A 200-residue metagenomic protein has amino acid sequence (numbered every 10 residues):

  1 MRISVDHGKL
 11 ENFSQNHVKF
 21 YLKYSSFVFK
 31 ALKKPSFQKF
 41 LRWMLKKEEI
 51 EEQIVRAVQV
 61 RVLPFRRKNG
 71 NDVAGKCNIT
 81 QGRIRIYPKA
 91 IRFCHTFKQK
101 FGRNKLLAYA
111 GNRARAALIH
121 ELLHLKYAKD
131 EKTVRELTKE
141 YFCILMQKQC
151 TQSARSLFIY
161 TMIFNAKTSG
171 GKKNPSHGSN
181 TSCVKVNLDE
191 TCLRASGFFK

Functional and structural regions predicted by a protein language model:
R2-L32, H177-K200: Pan-zinc metallopeptidase signature
S4-D6, R85, G111: Non-catalytic terminal regions of proteins
S25-F93, A154: Auxiliary, metal-adjacent structural segments of Zn-dependent hydrolase domains
K33, G111, R115, D130: Hydrophobic (often cysteine-bearing) scaffold residues that line and stabilize catalytic clefts of nucleotide/cofactor
I91-A117: Short pre-active-site segment immediately N-terminal to the catalytic Zn-binding motif
A116-A128, V134: Active-site recognition of the HExxH zinc-binding catalytic motif
K129-G171: Post-HExxH zinc-binding segment in Zn-dependent metallohydrolases
